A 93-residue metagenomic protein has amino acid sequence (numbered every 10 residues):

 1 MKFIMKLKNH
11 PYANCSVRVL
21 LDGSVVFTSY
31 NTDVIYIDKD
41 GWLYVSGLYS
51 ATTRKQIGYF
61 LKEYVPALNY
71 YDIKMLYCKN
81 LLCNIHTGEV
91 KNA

Functional and structural regions predicted by a protein language model:
M1-A93: Terminal leader/tail segments of proteins
